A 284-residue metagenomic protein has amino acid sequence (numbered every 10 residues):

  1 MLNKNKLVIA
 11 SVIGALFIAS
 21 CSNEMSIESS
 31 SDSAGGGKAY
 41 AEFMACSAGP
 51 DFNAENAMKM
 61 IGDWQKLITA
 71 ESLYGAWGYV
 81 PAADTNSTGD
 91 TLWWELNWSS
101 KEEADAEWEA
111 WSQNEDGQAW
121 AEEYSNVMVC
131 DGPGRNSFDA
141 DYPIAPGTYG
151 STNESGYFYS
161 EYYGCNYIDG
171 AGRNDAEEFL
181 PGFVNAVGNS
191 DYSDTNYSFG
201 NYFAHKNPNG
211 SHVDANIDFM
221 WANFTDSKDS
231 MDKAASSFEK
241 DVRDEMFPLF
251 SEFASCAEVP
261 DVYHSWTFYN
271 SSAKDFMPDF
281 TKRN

Functional and structural regions predicted by a protein language model:
M1-I9: Bacterial N-terminal signal peptides that target proteins for export
I9-S11, A70: Composition-driven detection of intrinsically disordered, low-complexity segments
G14-A15, L249: Residue-level signal for mature regions of secreted extracellular proteins and peptides
I18-S20: C-terminal motif of bacterial Sec signal peptides marking the signal peptidase cleavage site
S22-W93, N97-E245, S251-N284: Short S/T/G/P-rich N-terminal loop/turn motif that feeds into the first structured element of a domain
